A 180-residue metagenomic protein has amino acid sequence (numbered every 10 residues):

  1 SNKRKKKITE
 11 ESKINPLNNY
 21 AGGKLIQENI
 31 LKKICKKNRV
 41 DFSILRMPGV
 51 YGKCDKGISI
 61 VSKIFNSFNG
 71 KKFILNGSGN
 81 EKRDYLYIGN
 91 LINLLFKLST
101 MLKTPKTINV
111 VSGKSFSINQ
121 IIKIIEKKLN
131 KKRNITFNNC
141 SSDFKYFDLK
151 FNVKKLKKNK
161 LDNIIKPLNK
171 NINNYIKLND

Functional and structural regions predicted by a protein language model:
S1, Y51, K114-F116: Feature marks short, surface-exposed loop/turn motifs that line or immediately flank catalytic pockets and channel
N2-I44, D55-K56: Catalytic helix-loop patch of NAD(P)-dependent Rossmann-fold dehydrogenases
K5, F65-N66, S99, I108: Short secondary-structure boundary/capping segments
K6-I8, P16, Y51, L75 (+1 more regions): Short clusters of hydrophobic/aromatic residues that line enzyme substrate/ligand-binding pockets
L17, R46-P48, V111: Active-site beta-alpha turn of Rossmann-fold NAD(P)-dependent dehydrogenases/reductases
N29-R83, I88-N93, I125: NAD(P)-dependent short-chain dehydrogenase/reductase
K71-D180: C-terminal substrate-binding subdomain of Rossmann-fold SDR/epimerase-dehydratase oxidoreductases
